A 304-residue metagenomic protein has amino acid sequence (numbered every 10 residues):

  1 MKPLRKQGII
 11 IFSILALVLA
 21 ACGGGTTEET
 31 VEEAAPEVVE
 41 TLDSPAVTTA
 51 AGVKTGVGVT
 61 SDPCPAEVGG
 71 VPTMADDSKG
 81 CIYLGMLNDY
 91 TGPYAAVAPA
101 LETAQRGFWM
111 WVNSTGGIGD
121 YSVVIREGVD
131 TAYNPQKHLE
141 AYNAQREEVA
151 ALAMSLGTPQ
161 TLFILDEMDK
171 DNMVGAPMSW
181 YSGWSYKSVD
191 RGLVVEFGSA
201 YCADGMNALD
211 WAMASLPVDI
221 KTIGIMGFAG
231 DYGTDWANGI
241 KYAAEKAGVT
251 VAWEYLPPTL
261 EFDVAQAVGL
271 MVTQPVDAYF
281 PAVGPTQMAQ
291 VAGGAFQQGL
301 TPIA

Functional and structural regions predicted by a protein language model:
M1-I11: Bacterial N-terminal signal peptides that target proteins for export
V18-A21: C-terminal motif of bacterial Sec signal peptides marking the signal peptidase cleavage site
G23-T26: Bacterial signal peptide processing site
C64-S78, G85-R106, G128-P135, G157 (+1 more regions): Extracytoplasmic "Venus flytrap"
G69, A96-T103, T115-S188, F197 (+4 more regions): Beta-alpha junction/loop-to-helix N-cap segments that form part of ligand/metal-binding clefts
G69-G70, V149-Y255, I303-A304: Extracytoplasmic ligand/sensor domains, especially the bilobed periplasmic-binding protein
L84, T103-I125, V218, E245-V249: Signal peptide-proximal N-terminal region of secreted/periplasmic/extracellular or secretory-lumen proteins
D171, A237-A304: Extracellular/periplasmic bilobed ligand-binding domains
